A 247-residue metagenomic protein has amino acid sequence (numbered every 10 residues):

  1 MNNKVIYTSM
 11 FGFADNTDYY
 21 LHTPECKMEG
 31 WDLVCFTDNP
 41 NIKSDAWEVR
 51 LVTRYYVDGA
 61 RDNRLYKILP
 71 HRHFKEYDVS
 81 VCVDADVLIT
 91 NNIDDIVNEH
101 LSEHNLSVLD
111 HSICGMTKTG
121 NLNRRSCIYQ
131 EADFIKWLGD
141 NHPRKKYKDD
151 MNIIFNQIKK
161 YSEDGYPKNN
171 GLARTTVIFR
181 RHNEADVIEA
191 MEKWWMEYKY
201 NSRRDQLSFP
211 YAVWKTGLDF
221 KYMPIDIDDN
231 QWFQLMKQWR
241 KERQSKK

Functional and structural regions predicted by a protein language model:
M1-R64, H73-Y77, Y200-R204, K215-L218 (+1 more regions): N-terminal anchoring/stem segment of glycosyltransferases
I6, L33, H71, D86 (+2 more regions): A residue-level signal for conserved active-site and pocket-lining positions in enzyme catalytic cores
Y7-M10, F36-D38, V83-A85, N91 (+3 more regions): Short His-Asn-centered micro-motif
G30, C82, R174-T175: Extracellular structured ligand-interaction cores
R61-L69, D95, M151, F155-S162: Short acidic (Asp/Glu) patches
I68-M116, N121, C127-E131: GT-A fold catalytic core of metal-dependent nucleotide-sugar glycosyltransferases, centered on the diacidic
M116-N156: A contiguous pocket-lining binding segment that forms or flanks enzyme active sites
G139-K246: Catalytic core and acceptor-binding pocket of nucleotide-sugar-dependent glycosyltransferases
